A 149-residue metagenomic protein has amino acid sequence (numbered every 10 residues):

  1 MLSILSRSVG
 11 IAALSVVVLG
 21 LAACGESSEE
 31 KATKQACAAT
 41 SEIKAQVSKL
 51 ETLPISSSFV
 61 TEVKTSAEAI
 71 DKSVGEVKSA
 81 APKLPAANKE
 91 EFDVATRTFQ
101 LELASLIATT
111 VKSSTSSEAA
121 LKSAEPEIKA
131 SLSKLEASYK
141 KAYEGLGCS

Functional and structural regions predicted by a protein language model:
M1-A12: Bacterial N-terminal signal peptides that target proteins for export
L5-R7, V18, I43: Hydrophobic multi-pass inner-membrane translocation pores used for secretion and envelope-lipid/glycan export
A13-V17: Core hydrophobic alpha-helical transmembrane segments of single-pass membrane proteins
L19-A23: C-terminal motif of bacterial Sec signal peptides marking the signal peptidase cleavage site
S28, A32-K64, T98-S149: C-terminal amphipathic alpha-helix
V74-F92: Mature extracytoplasmic domains of secretory-pathway proteins
K89-T96, E102: Intrinsic-disorder/low-complexity segments enriched in Ser/Thr/Pro/Gly and acidic residues
